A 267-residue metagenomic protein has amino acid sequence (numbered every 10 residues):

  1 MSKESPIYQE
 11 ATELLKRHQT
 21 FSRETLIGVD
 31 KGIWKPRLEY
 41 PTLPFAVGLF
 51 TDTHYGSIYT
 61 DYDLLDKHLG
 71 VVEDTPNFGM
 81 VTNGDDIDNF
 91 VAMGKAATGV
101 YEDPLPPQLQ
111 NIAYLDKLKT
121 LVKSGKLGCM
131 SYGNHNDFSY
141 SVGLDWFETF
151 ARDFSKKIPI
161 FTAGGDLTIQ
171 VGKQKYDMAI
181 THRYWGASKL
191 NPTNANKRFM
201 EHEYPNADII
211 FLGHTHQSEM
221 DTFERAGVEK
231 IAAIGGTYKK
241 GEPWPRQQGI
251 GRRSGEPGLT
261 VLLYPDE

Functional and structural regions predicted by a protein language model:
M1-L49, H54-Y55, D66: Acidic, histidine-bearing metal-coordination/catalytic regions of metal-dependent phosphoesterases
I27-V29, I158-F161, R252-G255: A short catalytic or substrate-binding loop motif that flags glycine-/basic-rich loops and adjacent residues that bind
V29-I33, Y62-L65, L190-E201: Short, motif-level signal for alpha-helix interfacial/capping segments enriched in acidic residues and aromatics/proline
W34-K35, P41-P44, F50, Y55-F161: Core catalytic region of metal-dependent phosphoesterases/phosphodiesterases, especially metallo-beta-lactamase-like
P36-G48, D166-A179, G227-K230: Beta-strand-turn-beta hairpins that frame and shape the catalytic cleft of phosphate-ester-processing enzymes
V47-L49, V81, C129, M178-H182 (+1 more regions): Structural motif
Y140-T181, W185-P192: An acidic, phosphate/nucleotide-engaging active-site surface
Q174-A179, Y184-E267: Conserved beta-sheet core of the metallophosphoesterase superfamily
